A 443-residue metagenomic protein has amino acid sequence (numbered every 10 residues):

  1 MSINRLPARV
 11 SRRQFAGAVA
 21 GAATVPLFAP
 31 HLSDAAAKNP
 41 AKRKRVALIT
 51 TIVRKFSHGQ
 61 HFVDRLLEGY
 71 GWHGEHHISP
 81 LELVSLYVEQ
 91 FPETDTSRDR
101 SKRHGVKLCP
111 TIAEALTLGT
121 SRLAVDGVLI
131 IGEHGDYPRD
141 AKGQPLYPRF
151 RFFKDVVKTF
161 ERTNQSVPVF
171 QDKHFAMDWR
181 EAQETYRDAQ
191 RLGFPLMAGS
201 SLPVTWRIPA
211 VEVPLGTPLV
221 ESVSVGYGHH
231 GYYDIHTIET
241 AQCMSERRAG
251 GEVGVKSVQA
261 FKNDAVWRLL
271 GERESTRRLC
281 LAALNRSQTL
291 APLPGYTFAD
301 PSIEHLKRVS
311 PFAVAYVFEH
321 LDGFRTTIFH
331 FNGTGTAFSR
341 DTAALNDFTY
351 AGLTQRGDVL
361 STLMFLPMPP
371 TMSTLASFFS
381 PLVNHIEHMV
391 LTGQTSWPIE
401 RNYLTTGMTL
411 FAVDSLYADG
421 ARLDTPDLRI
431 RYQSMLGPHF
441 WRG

Functional and structural regions predicted by a protein language model:
M1-V10: N-terminal secretory signal peptides
V10-F28: N-terminal export leaders
K38-R103, S222: N-terminal Rossmann-like dinucleotide-binding module
V46, P195-R207, P214-H230, V253-D264 (+1 more regions): NAD(P)-dependent dehydrogenases' Rossmann-like dinucleotide-binding region
L48, D126-I130, Q171: Redox-cofactor binding/interface segments in oxidoreductases and associated redox assembly factors
H104-V125, I131-Y137, F152: A structured beta-alpha segment of the ubiquitous adenosine-cofactor-binding alpha/beta core
E133-S200: Beta-strand-loop-alpha-helix segment that lines the small-molecule cofactor/substrate pocket of alpha/beta enzymes
V223-G226, H236-P369, S373, F379-E400 (+2 more regions): Contiguous beta-strand/loop segments that form the cofactor/metal-binding neighborhood of enzyme cores
